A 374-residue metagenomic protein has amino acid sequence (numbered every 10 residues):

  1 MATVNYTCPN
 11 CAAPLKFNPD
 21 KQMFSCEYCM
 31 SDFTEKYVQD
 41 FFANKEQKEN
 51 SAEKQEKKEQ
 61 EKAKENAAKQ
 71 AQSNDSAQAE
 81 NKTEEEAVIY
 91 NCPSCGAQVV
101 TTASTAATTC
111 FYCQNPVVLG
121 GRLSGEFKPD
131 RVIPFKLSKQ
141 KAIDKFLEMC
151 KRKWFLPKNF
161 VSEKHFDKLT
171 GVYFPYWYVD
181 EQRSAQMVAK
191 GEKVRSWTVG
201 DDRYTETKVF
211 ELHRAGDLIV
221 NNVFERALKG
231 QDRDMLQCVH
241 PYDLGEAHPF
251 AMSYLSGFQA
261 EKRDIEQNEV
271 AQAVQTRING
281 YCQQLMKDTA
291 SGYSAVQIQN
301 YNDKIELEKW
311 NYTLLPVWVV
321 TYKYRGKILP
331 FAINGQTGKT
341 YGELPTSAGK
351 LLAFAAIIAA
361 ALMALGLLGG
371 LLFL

Functional and structural regions predicted by a protein language model:
T3-N5, K21-M23, A87-I89, A107: Residues immediately within or flanking Cys/His clusters that coordinate Zn2+ in small zinc-binding modules
C8-C11, C26-C29, C92-C95, C110-C113: Short cysteine-rich clusters marking metal-coordination/redox-active sites
P14-K16, T34, V100, V118: Short functional micro-motifs and their immediate structural scaffolds
K16-F24, T101-T108: Short linker/helix segments within small regulatory modules
M30-Y37, Q114-G121: Short Cys/His-rich micro-motifs in 6-15 aa windows
F127-K323, I328: Charged, low-complexity helical/coil segments in non-catalytic cytosolic or luminal regions
N311-A361: Extended hydrophobic
A364-L374: Juxtamembrane boundary at the C-terminal end of a transmembrane helix
